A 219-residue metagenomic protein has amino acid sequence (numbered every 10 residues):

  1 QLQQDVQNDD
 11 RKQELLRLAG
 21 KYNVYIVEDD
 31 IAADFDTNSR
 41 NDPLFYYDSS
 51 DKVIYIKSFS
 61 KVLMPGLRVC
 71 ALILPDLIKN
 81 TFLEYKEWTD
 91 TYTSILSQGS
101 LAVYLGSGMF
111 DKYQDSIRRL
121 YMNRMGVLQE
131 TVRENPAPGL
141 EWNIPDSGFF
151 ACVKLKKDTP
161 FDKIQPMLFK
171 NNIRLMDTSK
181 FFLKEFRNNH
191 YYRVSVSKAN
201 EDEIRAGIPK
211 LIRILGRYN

Functional and structural regions predicted by a protein language model:
Q1-N219: PLP-dependent class I/II
